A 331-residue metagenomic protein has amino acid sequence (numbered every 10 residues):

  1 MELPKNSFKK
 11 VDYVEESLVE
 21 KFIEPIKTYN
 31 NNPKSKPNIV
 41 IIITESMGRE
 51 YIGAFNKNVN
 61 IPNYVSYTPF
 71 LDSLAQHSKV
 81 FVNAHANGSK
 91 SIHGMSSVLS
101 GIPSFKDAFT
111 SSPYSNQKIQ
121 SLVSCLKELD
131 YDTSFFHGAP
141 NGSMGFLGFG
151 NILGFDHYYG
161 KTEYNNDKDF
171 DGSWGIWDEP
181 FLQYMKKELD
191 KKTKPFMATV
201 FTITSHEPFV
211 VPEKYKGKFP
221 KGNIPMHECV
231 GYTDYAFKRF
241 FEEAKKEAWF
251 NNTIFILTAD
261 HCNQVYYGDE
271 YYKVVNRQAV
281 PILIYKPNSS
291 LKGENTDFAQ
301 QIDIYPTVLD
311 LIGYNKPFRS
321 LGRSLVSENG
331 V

Functional and structural regions predicted by a protein language model:
M1-S320, S327-V331: Soluble catalytic regions of membrane-associated enzymes that act on cell-envelope and secretory-pathway components
